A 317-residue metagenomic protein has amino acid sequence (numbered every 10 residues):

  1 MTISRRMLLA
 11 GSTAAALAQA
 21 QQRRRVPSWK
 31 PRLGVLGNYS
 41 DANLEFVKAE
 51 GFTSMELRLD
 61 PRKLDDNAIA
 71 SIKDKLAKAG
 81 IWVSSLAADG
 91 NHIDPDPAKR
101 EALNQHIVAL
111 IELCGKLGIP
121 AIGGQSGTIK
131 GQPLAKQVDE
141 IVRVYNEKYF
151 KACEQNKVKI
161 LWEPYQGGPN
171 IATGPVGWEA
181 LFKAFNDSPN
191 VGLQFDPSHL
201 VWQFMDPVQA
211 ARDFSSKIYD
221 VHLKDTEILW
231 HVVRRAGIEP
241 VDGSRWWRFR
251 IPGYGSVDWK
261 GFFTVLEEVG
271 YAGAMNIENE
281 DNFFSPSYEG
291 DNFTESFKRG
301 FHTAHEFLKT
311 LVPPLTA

Functional and structural regions predicted by a protein language model:
I3, M7-T13, Q21-R32, D41-K48 (+2 more regions): Histidine-acidic metal/acid-base catalytic patches
A14-L17, Q21-R25, G37, K78 (+5 more regions): Active-site acidic/histidine proton-transfer and metal-coordination neighborhood in alpha/beta enzyme cores
P31-G37, M55-L57, V83-A88, I122-G124 (+4 more regions): Hydrophobic faces of well-ordered beta-strands that scaffold small-molecule active sites in alpha/beta enzyme cores
Y39, P61, D89-H92, S126-K130 (+4 more regions): Active-site-proximal loop/turn and secondary-structure-junction residues that shape catalytic pockets, frequently
Y39-D60: Catalytic domains of carbohydrate-active enzymes, especially glycoside hydrolases
L44-E50, D66-S85, A109-G118, F150-Q155 (+3 more regions): Acidic (Asp/Glu)-rich catalytic clusters
E56-K73, I129-Q132: Glycine-rich, proline-tolerant flexible connector loops at the mouths of alpha/beta enzymes
L76-R100: Mid-chain, structured segments of secreted extracytoplasmic proteins
